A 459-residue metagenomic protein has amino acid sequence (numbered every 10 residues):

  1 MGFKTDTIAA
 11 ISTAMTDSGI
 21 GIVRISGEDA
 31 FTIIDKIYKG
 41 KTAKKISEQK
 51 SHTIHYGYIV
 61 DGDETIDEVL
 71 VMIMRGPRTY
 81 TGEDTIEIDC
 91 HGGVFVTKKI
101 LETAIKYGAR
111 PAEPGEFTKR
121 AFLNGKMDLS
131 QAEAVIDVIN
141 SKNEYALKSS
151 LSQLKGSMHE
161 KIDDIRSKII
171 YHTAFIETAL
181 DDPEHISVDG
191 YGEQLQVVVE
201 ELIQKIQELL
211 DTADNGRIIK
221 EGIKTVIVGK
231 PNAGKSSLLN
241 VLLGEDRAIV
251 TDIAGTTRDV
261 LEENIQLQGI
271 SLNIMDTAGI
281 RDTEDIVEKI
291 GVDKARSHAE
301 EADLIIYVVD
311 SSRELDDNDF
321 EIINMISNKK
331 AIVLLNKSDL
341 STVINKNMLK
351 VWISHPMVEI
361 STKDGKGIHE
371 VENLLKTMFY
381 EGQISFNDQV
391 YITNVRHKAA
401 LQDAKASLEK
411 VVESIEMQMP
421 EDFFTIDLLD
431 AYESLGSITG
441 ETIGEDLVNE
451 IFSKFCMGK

Functional and structural regions predicted by a protein language model:
M1-K148, S152, G156, I332: A glycine-rich (often HGG/GG-containing) alpha/beta subdomain
G2-I11, M15-S18, E144-Q266, T283-D285 (+1 more regions): C-terminal-of-GTPase-core extension/linker across diverse P-loop GTPases
H55-D67, V71-R75, G255-T283, E301-L304: Switch I (G2) and immediately adjacent beta-strands of P-loop GTPase domains
V71, P111, T225-I227, I274: Generic preference for hydrophobic
G92, L242, T277, V309-S312 (+1 more regions): Glycine-rich, N-terminal phosphate-binding loop of Rossmann-like dinucleotide-binding domains
R110, S271-N273, P356: Conserved beta-strand segments of alpha/beta enzyme cores
I274, V308, L334: Generic enzyme active-site microenvironment
E288-S312: Inter-motif core of Ras-like GTPase G domains
